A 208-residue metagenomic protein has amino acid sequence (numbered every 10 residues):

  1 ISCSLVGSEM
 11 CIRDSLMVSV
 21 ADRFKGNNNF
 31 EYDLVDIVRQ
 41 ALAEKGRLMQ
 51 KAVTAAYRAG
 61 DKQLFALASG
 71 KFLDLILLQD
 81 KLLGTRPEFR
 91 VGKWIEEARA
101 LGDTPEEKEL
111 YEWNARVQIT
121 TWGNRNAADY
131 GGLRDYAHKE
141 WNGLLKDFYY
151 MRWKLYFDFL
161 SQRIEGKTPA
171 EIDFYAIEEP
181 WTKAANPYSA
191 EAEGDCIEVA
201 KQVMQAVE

Functional and structural regions predicted by a protein language model:
I1-G7, C11: Single conserved hydrophobic/aromatic residue that forms the stacking wall/gate of nucleotide- or nucleobase-binding
M17, V53: Conserved, mostly hydrophobic/aromatic
G26-D36: Repeat-mediated protein-protein interaction surfaces in helical alpha-solenoids
V35, M49, K62-E208: C-terminal amphipathic alpha-helical interaction region
V38-M49: Short amphipathic alpha-helical heptad-repeat segments
